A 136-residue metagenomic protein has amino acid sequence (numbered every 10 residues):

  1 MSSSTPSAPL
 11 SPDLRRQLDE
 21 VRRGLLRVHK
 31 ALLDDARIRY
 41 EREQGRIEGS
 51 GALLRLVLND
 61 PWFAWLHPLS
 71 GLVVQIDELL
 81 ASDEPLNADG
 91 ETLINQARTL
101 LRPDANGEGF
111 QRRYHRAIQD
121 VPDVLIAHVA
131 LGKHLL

Functional and structural regions predicted by a protein language model:
S2-L136: Surface-exposed peri-terminal alpha-helical interaction modules
